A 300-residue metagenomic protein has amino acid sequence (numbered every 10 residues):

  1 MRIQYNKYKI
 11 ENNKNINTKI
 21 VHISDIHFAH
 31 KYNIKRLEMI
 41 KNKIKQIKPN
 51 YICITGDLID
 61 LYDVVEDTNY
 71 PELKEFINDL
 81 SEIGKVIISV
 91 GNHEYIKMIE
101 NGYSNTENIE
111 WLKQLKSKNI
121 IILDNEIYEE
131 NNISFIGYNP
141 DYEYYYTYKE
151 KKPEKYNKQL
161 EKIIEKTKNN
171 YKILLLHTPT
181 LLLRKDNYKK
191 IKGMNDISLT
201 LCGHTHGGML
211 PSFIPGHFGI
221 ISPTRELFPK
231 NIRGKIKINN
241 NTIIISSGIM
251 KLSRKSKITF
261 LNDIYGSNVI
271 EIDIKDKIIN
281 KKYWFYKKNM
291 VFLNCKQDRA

Functional and structural regions predicted by a protein language model:
M1-K31, F292-K296: Acidic, histidine-bearing metal-coordination/catalytic regions of metal-dependent phosphoesterases
E11-V21, I120, I127-G137, T167-I173 (+1 more regions): Beta-strand-turn-beta hairpins that frame and shape the catalytic cleft of phosphate-ester-processing enzymes
I20-L37, I59-P71, I96-T106, E143-K152 (+2 more regions): Acidic/histidine-rich helix-loop elements that form or flank divalent-metal/phosphate-binding sites at the catalytic
H22-S24, I52-D57, K85-N92, L123-N125 (+3 more regions): Active-site neighborhood of phospho(di)ester-bond hydrolases with catalytic His/Asp-centered motifs
R36-E129: Core catalytic region of metal-dependent phosphoesterases/phosphodiesterases, especially metallo-beta-lactamase-like
M98-W111, S117-K118, N131-L175, L182-K192 (+1 more regions): Binuclear metal-dependent hydrolase catalytic cores centered on His/Asp/Glu-rich metal-binding motifs
P179-N268: Conserved beta-sheet core of the metallophosphoesterase superfamily
K185, S247-A300: A short C-terminal boundary segment appended to hydrolase-like catalytic domains
